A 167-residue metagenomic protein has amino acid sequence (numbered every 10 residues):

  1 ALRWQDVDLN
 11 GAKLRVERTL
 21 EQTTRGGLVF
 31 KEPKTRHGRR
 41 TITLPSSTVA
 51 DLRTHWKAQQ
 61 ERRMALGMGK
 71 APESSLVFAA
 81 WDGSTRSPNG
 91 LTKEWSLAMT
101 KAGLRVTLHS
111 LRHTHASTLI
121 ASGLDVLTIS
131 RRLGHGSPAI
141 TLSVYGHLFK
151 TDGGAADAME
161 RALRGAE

Functional and structural regions predicted by a protein language model:
A1, T100, T118, S143 (+1 more regions): Charged/polar positions on well-ordered alpha helices
A1-L20, L127: Short, charged phosphate-coordinating catalytic segments
A1-V7, S130-G136, G146-H147: A short, basic/aromatic helix-end/turn motif that makes direct DNA contacts
G11, L20-T48, T54, A58-A65 (+5 more regions): C-terminal secondary-structure termini that scaffold catalytic or DNA-interacting sites
I42, K57-R131, H135-P138: Short, basic (Lys/Arg/His-rich) helix/loop patches that form interaction surfaces in the mid-to-C-terminal regions
F149-G153: Short, solvent-exposed alpha-helical "recognition" segments
